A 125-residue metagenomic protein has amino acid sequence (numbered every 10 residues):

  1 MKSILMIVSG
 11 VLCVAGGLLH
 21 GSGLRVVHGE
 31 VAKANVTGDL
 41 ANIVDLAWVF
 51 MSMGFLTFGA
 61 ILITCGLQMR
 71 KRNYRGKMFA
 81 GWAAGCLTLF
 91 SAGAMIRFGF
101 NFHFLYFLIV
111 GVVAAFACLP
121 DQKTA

Functional and structural regions predicted by a protein language model:
M1-K2, Q68-R75, K123-A125: Membrane-interface helix-boundary motifs at transmembrane edges
M1-V14, G76-T88: Interfacial segments of alpha-helical transmembrane regions
V11, A15-G29, L40-L67, W82-C86: Core segments of alpha-helical transmembrane spans in multipass integral membrane proteins
R25-A32, K123-A125: A cytosolic-side transmembrane-helix exit/cap motif
G38-A41, G99-G111: Non-cytosolic membrane-interface motifs at loop->transmembrane helix junctions
I61-R97: Portal/gating segments that form or line small-molecule/metal binding sites
T88-Y106, P120-Q122: Membrane-helix boundary connector in multi-pass membrane proteins
V112-A125: Membrane-water interface at the C-terminal end of transmembrane alpha helices
